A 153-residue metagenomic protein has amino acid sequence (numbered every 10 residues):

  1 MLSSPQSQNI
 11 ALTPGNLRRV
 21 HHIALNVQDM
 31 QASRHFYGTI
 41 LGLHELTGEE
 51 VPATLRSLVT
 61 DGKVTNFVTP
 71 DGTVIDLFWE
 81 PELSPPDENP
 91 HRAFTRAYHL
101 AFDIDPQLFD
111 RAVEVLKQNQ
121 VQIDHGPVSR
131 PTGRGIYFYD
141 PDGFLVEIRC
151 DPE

Functional and structural regions predicted by a protein language model:
M1-N16, V113-E153: Vicinal oxygen chelate
L2-R34, T47, L55-L58, A97-L100 (+1 more regions): N-terminal beta-strand motif that seeds the catalytic metal site of vicinal oxygen chelate
Q6-I10, E50-L55, E82-E88, I123: A short, acidic/glycine-rich surface segment
R19-Q28, K63-P70, D87-V115, R134-Y139: Vicinal oxygen chelate
N26-V74: Core segments of cupin and vicinal oxygen chelate
A32-H35, T39, D110-Q118, Q122: Replace "anionic and nucleotidyl ligands
I75-F78, E147: Conserved beta-strand in the GNAT
W79-L83, D151: Acetyl-CoA-dependent GNAT
